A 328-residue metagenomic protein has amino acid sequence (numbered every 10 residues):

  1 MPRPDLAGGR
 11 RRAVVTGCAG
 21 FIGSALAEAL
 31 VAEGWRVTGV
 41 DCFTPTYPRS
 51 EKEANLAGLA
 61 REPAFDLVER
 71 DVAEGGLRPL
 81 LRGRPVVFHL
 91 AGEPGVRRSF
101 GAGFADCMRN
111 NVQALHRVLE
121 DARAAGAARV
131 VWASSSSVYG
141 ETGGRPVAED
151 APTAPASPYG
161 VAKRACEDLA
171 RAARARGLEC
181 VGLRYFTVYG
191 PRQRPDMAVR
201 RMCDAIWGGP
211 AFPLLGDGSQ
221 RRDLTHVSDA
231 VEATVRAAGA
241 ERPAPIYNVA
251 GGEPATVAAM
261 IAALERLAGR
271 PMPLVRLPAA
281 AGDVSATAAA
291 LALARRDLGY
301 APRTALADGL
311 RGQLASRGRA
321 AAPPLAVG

Functional and structural regions predicted by a protein language model:
M1-D5, R12, L306-G328: Amphipathic terminal alpha-helices
M1-R184: N-terminal Rossmann-like NAD(P)+-binding domain of SDR-like oxidoreductases, especially those catalyzing
L26, A170, T234-A238, L264 (+1 more regions): Hydrophobic "lid"/C-terminal helical patch of Rossmann-like NAD(P)-dependent dehydrogenase/epimerase domains
N110-Q113, S157, Q193, M197 (+5 more regions): Residue-level signal for the nucleotide or nucleotide-sugar donor/cofactor binding architecture
L115, V231-T234: Conserved internal alpha-helix within the Rossmann fold of NAD(P)-dependent oxidoreductases
R164, V188-R201, G208-A211, L215 (+5 more regions): Glycine/proline-rich active-site loop of Rossmann-fold NAD(P)-dependent oxidoreductases
A165-A173, M202, M260, L264: Hydrophobic alpha-helix immediately C-terminal to the catalytic Tyr-X-X-X-Lys motif of short-chain
V227, I246, A258-A259, L277-D308 (+2 more regions): Conserved C-terminal active-site "lid" loop/helix of NAD(P)H-dependent oxidoreductases that clamps the redox cofactor
